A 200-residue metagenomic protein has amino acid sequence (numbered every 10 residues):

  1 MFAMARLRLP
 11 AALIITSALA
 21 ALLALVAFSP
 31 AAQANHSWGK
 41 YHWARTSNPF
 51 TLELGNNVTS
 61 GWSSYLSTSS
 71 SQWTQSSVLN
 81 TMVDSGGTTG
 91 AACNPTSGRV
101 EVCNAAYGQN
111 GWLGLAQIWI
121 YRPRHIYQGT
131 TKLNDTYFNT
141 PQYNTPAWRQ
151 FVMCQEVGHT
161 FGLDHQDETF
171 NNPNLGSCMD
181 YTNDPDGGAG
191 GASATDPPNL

Functional and structural regions predicted by a protein language model:
M1-Q33: Secretory targeting and sorting signals
P30-L200: Zinc-dependent metalloendopeptidases
